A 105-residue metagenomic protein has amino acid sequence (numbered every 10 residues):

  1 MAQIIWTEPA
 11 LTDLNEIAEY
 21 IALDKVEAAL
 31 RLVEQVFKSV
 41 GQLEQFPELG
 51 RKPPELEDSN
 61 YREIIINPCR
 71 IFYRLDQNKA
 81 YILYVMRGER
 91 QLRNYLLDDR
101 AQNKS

Functional and structural regions predicted by a protein language model:
M1-V33: Arg/Lys-rich, positively charged N-terminal/basic patches that mediate binding to nucleic acids
L14, A18, V33-V40, P68 (+1 more regions): Short amphipathic alpha-helical/adjacent loop interface patches that line ligand and macromolecule-binding sites
I17, F46, Y95-D98: Residue-level signal for well-ordered alpha-helical positions
Y20, Q42, F46-L49: Amphipathic, soluble alpha-helical interaction motifs
L30-R31, R51-P53, N94: Short, hydrophobic secondary-structure boundary micro-motifs
K38, E48-K79: Basic/aromatic recognition patch in beta-strand/loop cores that engages polyanionic ligands
I66-C69, R74-S105: Enriched for short, Lys/Arg-rich terminal
